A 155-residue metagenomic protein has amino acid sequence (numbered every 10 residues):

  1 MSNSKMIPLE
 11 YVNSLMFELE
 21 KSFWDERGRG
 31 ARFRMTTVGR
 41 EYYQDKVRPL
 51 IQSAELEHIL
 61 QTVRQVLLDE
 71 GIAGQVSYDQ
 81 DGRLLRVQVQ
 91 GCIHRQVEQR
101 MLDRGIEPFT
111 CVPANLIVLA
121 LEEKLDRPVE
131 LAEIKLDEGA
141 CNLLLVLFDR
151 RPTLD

Functional and structural regions predicted by a protein language model:
M1-F109, P128-N142, L147-D155: N-terminal accessory segment detector
P108-D126: Active-site helix/loop of acyl-thioester processing domains in fatty-acid/polyketide metabolism, spanning hotdog-fold
